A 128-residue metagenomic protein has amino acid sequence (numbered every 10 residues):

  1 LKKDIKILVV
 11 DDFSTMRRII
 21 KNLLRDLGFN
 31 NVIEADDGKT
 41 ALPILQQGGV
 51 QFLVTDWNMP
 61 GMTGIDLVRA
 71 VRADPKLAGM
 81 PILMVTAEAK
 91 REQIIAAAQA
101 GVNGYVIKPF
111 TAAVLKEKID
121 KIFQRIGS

Functional and structural regions predicted by a protein language model:
S14-I33: Two-component/phosphorelay signaling modules centered on CheY-like receiver
K21, D66, A89-G104: Alpha4 helix (beta4-alpha4-beta5 surface) of REC/receiver domains from two-component response regulators
E34-F52: Acidic, metal-coordinating helix/loop segments flanking the phosphotransfer/catalytic sites of two-component signaling
D37-T40, T63-R69: Acidic catalytic/metal-coordinating carboxylates
V54-D56: Active-site T/S-Asp motif of two-component receiver
M59: Receiver (REC) domain active-site loop signature in two-component systems and cognate sites in sensor histidine kinases
F110-I119: C-terminal output helix
